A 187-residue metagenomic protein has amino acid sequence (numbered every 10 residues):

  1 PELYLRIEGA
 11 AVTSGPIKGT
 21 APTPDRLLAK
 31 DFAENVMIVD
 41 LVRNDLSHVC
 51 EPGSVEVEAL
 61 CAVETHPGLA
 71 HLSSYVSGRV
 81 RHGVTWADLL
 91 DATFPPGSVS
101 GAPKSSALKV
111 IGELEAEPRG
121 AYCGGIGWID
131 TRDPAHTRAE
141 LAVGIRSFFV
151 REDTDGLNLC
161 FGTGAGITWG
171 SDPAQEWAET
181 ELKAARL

Functional and structural regions predicted by a protein language model:
P1-L187: Extended alpha-helical targeting/anchoring segments, especially N-terminal organellar/secretory targeting helices
